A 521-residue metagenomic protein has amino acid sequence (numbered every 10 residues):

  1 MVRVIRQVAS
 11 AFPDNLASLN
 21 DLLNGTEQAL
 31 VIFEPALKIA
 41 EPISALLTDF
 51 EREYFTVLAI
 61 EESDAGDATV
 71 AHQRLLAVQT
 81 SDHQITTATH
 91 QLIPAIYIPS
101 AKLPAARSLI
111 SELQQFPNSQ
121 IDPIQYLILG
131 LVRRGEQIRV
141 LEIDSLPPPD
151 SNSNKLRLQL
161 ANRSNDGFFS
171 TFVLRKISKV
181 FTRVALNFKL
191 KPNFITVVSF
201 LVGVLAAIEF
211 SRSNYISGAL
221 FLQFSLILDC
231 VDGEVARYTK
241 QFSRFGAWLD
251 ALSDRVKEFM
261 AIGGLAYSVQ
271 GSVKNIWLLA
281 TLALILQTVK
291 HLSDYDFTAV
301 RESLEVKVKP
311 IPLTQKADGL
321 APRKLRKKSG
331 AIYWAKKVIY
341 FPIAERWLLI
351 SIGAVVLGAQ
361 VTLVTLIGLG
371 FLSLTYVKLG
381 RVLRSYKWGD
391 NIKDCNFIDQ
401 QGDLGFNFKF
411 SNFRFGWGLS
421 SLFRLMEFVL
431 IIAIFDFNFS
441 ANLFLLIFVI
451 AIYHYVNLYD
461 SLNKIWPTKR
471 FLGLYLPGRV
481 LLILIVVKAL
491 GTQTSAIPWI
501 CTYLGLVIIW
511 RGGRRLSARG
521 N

Functional and structural regions predicted by a protein language model:
M1-L37: Conserved N-terminal catalytic core of the sugar/cofactor nucleotidyltransferase
L23-E51, S253-R255: GT-A fold catalytic core of metal-dependent nucleotide-sugar glycosyltransferases, centered on the diacidic
L37-L129, K309: Conserved core of the sugar-phosphate nucleotidyltransferase
Q114-V180, L190, V289, D294-N521: C-terminal membrane-associated helical module and adjoining short loops/tails
N187-L205, Y238-D294, N407, N412-F435 (+1 more regions): Multi-pass membrane catalytic core of lipid/isoprenoid biosynthesis enzymes
P192-F245, L282, T362-L366, A496-I500: Membrane-embedded alpha-helical segments that form the functional core of polytopic membrane enzymes, especially those
V202, S225, S253-K257, A283-L286 (+3 more regions): Transmembrane alpha-helical core residues of multi-pass small-molecule transporters, especially secondary transporters
S217-V269, S293, L383, A451-L462 (+1 more regions): Acidic (Asp/Glu-rich) catalytic motifs at the cytosolic membrane interface
